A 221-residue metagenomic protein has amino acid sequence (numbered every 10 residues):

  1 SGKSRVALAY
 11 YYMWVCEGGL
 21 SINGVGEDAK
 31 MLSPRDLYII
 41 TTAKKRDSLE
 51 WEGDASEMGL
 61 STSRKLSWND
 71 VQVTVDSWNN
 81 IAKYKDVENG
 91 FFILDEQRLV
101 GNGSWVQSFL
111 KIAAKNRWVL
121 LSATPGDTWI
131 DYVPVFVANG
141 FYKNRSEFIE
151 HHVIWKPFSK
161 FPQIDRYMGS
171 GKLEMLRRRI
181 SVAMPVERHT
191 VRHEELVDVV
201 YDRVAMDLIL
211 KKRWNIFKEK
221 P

Functional and structural regions predicted by a protein language model:
S4-W14, G19-E57, G126-D131: Conserved Walker A/P-loop ATP-binding site and its immediately adjacent core in helicase/helicase-like ATPase domains
P34-D36, F91, S108-V191: Conserved P-loop NTPase motor "coupling/switch" region that bridges the ATPase
T42, A55-D86: Inter-Walker segment of RecA-like/P-loop motor cores
K44-D47, N80-A82, L99, T124-T128 (+1 more regions): Conserved nucleotide-binding/hydrolysis micro-motifs of P-loop NTPases
L49-T62, K172-I180: Short, aromatic/basic amphipathic alpha-helical patches
D95-Q97: Walker B catalytic acidic pair
G101-G103: Conserved D-loop-proximal element of ABC-family nucleotide-binding domains
H189-P221: Conserved helicase/translocase motor-coupling segment
